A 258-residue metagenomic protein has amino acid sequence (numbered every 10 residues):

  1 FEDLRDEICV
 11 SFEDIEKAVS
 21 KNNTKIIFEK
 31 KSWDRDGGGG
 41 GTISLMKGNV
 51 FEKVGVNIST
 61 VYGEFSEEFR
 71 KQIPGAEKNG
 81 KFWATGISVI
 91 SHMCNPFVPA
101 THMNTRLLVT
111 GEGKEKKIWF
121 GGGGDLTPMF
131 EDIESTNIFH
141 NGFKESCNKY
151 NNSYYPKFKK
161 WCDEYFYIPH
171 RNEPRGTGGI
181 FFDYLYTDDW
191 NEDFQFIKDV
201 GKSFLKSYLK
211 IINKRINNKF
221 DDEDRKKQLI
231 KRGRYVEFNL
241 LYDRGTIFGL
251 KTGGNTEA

Functional and structural regions predicted by a protein language model:
E2-P74, D189-L241: Gly/Pro-rich turn-and-neighbor structural signature
G40-W119: Internal mixed beta-strand/loop scaffold within catalytic domains of large alpha/beta enzymes
W83-G86, I118-T127, E173-N191, Y235-E237: Glycine-rich, often proline-containing surface loops adjacent to acidic residues and nearby aromatics that form
M93-N95, V109-G111, L126-I133, Y184-F196 (+1 more regions): A generic structural motif
A100, T246-A258: Long, contiguous binding/interaction regions
G111-K160: Compact, glycine/acidic-enriched structural inserts
K144-F196, K210-N213: Long, charged, mostly alpha-helical binding arms that flank functional sites
K159, D163-F181, N213-K251: An amphipathic alpha-helical core segment
